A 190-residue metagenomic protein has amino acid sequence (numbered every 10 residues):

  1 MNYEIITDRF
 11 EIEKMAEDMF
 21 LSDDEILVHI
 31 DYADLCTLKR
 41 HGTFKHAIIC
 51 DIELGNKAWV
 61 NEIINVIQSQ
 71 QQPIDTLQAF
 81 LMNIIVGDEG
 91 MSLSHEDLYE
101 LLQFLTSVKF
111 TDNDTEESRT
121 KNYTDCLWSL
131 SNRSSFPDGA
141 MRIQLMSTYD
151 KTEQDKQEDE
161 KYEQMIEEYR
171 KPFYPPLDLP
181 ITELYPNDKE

Functional and structural regions predicted by a protein language model:
M1-E190: Tubulin/FtsZ superfamily GTPase core signature
